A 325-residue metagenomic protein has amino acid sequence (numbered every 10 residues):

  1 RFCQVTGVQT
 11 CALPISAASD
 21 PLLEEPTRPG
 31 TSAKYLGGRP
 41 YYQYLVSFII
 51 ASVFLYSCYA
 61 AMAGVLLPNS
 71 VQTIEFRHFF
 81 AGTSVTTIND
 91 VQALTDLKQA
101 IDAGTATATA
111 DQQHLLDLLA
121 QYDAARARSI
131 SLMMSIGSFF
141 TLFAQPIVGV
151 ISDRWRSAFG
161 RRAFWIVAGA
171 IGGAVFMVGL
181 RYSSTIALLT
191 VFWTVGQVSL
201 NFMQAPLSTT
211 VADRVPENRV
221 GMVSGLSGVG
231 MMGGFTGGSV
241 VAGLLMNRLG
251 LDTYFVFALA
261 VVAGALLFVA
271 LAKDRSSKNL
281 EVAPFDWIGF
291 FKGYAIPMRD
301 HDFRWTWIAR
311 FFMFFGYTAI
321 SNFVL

Functional and structural regions predicted by a protein language model:
R1-C11: Single conserved hydrophobic/aromatic residue that forms the stacking wall/gate of nucleotide- or nucleobase-binding
A17-Y42, S276-I308: Juxtamembrane intracellular "pre-TM" segments in multi-pass secondary transporters
G30-S138, R304-A309, M313-L325: Helix-loop boundary and gating motifs at the non-cytosolic
T141-L142, G221-M246: Glycine-rich segments within core transmembrane alpha-helices of 12-TM secondary carriers
R154-G169: Cytoplasmic membrane-interface "Motif A"-like loop-to-helix N-cap segments of 12-TM Major Facilitator Superfamily
V167-S184: C-terminal ends and interior cores of transmembrane alpha-helices in multi-pass membrane transporters/permeases
V198-G230: Cytoplasmic helix-loop-helix junction between adjacent transmembrane helices in 12-TM secondary transporters
D252-A270: Symmetry-related core transmembrane helices of the 12-TM Major Facilitator Superfamily/SLC fold
